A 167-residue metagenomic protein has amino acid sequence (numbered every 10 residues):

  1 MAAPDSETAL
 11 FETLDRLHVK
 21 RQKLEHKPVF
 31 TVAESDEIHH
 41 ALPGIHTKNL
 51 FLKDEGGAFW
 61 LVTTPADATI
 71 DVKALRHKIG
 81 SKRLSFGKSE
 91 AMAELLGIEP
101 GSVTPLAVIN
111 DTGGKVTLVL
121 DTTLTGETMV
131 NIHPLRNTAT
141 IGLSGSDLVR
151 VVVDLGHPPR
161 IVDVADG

Functional and structural regions predicted by a protein language model:
M1-G167: Extended, low-hydrophobicity, polar/charged segments
